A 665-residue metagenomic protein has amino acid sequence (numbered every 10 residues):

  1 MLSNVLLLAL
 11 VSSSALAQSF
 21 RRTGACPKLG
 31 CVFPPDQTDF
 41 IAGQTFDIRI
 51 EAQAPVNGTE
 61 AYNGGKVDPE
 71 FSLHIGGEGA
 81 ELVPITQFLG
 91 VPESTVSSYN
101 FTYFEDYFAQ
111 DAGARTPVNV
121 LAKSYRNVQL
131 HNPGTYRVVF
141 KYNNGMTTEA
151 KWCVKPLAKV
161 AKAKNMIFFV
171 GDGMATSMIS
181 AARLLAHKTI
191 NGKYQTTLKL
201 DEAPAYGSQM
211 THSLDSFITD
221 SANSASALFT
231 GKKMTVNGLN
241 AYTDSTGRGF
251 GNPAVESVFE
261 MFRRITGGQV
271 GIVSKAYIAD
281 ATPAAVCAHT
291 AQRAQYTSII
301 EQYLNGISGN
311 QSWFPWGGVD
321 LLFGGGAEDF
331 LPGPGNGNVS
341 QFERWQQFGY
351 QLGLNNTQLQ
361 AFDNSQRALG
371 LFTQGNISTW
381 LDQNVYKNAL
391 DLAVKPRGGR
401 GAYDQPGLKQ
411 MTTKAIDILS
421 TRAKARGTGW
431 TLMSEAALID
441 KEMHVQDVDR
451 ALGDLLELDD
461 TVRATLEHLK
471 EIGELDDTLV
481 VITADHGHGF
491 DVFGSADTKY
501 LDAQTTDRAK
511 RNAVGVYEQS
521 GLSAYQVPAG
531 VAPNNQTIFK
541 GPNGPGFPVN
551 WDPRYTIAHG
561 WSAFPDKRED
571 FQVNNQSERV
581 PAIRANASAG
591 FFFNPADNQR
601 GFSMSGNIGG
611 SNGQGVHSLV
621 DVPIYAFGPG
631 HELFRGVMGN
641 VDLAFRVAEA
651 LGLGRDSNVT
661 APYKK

Functional and structural regions predicted by a protein language model:
M1-Q18: Fungal secretory targeting signals
S19-V32, Q53-T116, L157-K159, T176-R293: Active-site nucleophile/metal-coordination loop of metallo-enzymes that catalyze phosphate/sulfate and related
F33-Q37: Surface-exposed, proline-enriched loop/turn segments that connect beta strands in immunoglobulin-like
T38-Q44: Short, solvent-exposed loop/linker segments at the N-terminal edge of repeated beta-sheet extracellular domains
F46-I48, V83-Q110, M174-I179, L184-S226 (+1 more regions): A post-motif C-terminal structural segment
A122-N127: Exposed aromatic-hydrophobic patches
N132-N144: Short, aromatic- and glycine-rich surface loops/edge beta-strands on solvent-exposed regions
G145-K162: Short beta-strand elements
